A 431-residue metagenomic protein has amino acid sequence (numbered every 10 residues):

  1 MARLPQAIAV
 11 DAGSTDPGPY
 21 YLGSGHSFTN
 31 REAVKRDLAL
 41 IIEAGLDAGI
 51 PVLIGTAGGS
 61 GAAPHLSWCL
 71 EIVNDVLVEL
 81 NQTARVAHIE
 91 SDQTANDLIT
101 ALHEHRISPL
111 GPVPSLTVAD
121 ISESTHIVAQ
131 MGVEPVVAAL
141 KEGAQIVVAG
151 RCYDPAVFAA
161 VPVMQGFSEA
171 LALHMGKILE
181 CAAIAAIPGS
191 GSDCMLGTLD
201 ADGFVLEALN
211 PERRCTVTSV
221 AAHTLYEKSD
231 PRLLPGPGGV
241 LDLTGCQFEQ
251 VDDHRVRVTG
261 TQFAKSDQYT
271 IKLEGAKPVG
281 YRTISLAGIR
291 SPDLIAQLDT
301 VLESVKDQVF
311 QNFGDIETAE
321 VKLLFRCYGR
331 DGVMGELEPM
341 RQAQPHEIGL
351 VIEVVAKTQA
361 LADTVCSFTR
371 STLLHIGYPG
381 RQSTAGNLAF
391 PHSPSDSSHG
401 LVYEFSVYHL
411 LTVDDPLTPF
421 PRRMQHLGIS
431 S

Functional and structural regions predicted by a protein language model:
R3-Y20: N-terminal glycine-rich anion-binding loops that anchor highly charged ligand groups
P5-V10, N30-A48, V136, I271-L273: Structured alpha-helical segments in the cores of large, soluble enzyme domains
A9, P51, I127-V128, V157-R330: Small-residue-enriched flexible segments
S14-D16, A57-S67, R151-V157, K357-Q359: Gly/Ser/Thr-rich loops at beta-strand to alpha-helix junctions that form or flank small-molecule/cofactor-binding
S24-S27, I50-G61, I146-V147, G349-V355: Short glycine-rich or small-residue beta-strand-to-loop segments that form or flank ligand, phosphate, metal/Fe-S
L53-G55, G59-Q82: Hydrophobic or amphipathic alpha-helical targeting/insertion segments
Q93-A149: An acidic, phosphate/nucleotide-engaging active-site surface
Y269-S431: C-terminal non-catalytic interaction/assembly regions of soluble proteins
